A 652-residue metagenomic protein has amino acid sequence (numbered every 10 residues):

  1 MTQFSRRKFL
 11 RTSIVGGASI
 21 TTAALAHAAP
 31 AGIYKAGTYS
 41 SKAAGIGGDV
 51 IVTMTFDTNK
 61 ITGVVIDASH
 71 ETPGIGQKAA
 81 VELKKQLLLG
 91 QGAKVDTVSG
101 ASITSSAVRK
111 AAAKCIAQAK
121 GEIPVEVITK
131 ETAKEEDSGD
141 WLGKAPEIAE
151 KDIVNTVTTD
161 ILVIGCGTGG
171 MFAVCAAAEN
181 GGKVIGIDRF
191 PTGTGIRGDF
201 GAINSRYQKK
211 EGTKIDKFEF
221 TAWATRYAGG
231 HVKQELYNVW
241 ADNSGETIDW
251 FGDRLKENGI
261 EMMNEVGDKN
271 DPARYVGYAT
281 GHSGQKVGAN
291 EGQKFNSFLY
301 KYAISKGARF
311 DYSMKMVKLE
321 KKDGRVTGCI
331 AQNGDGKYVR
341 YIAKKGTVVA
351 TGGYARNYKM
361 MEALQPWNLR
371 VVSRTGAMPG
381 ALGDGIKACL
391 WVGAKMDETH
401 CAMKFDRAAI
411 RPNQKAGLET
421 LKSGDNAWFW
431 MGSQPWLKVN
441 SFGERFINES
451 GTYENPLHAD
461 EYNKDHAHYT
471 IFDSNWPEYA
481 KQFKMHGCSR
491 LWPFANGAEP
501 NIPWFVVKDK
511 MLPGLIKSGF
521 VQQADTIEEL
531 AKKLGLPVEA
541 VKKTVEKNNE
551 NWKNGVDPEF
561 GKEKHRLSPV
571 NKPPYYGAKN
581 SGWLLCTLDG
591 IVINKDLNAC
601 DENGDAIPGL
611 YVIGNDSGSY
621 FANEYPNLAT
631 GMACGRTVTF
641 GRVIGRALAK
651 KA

Functional and structural regions predicted by a protein language model:
M1-G17: N-terminal secretory signal peptides and thylakoid transit peptides that target proteins across membranes
G32-A133: Active-site- and interface-proximal helix/loop "cap" or "latch" segments in soluble metabolic and energy-transducing
D152-G167: Beta1/beta-strand and adjacent pyrophosphate-binding region of the FAD-binding site in flavoprotein oxidoreductases
E179-I196: Glycine-rich FAD pyrophosphate-binding loop
D242-Y338, Y358-M360, A409, W552-K572: Conserved redox-cofactor binding core of oxidoreductases
K318, A540-E624: A glycine-rich dinucleotide-binding beta-alpha-beta segment and adjacent secondary-structure elements that constitute
G336-K337, I342-P412, L457, L628-T630 (+2 more regions): Glycine-rich loop(s) and the adjacent beta-strand/alpha-helix scaffold that form part
I386-A388, V392-K533: An anion/pyrophosphate-binding glycine-rich loop and adjacent beta-alpha core in soluble alpha-beta enzymes
